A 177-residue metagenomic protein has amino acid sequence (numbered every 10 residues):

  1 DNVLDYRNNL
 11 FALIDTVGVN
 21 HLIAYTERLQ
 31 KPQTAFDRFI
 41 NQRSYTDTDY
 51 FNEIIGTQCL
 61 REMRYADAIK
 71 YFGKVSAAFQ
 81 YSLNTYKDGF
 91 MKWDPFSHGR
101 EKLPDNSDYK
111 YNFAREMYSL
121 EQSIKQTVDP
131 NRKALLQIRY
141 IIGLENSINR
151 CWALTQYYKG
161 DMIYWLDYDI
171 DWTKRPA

Functional and structural regions predicted by a protein language model:
D1-A177: Extracytoplasmic/secretory-pathway proteins
